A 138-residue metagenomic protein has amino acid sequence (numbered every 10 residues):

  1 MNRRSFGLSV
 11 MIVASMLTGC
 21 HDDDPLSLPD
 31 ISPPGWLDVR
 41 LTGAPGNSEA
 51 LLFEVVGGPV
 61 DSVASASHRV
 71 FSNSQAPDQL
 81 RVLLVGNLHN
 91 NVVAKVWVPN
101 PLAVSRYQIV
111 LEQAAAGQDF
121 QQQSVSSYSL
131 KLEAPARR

Functional and structural regions predicted by a protein language model:
M1-H21: Sec-dependent bacterial lipoprotein signal peptides
C20-R138: Acidic, low-complexity intrinsically disordered segments
